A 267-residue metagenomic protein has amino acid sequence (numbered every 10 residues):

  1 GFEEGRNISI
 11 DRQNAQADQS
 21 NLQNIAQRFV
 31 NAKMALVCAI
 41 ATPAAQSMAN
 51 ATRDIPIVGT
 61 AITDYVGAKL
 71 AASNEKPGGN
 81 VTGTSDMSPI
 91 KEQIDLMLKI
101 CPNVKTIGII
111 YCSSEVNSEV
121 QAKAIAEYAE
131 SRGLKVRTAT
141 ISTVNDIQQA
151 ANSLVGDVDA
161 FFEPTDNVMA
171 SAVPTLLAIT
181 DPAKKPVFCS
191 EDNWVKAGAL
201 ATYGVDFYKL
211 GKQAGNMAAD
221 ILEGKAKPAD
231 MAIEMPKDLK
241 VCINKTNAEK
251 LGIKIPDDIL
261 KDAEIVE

Functional and structural regions predicted by a protein language model:
G1-E267: Short hydrophobic alpha-helices and adjacent helix-cap/hinge residues
